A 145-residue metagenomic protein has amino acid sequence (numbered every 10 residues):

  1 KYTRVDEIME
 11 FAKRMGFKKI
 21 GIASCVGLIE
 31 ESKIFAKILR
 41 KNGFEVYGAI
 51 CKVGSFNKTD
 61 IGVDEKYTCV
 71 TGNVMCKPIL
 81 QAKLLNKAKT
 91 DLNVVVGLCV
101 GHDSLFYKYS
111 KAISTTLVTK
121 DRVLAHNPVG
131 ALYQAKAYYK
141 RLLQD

Functional and structural regions predicted by a protein language model:
K1-K19, V26-E30: Electropositive, gly/pro-rich neighborhoods at or near active sites that engage anionic ligands
Y2, S24-S32, G54, V96-S104: Gly/Ser/Thr-rich loops at beta-strand to alpha-helix junctions that form or flank small-molecule/cofactor-binding
T3, G72-K87, L98-V100: Active-site glycine-rich loop that binds ribose-phosphate moieties when present
G21-A23, L92: Conserved beta-strand elements of the Class I
E31, F35-Q81: Long, charge-dense
E31-I38, D103-A112: Short Gly/Thr/Asp-enriched flexible loops that form oxyanion-binding sites at enzyme active sites
E45-K52, Y109-N127: Short, acidic/small-residue loops that bind anionic groups at enzyme active sites
T115-D145: C-terminal functional extensions of proteins
